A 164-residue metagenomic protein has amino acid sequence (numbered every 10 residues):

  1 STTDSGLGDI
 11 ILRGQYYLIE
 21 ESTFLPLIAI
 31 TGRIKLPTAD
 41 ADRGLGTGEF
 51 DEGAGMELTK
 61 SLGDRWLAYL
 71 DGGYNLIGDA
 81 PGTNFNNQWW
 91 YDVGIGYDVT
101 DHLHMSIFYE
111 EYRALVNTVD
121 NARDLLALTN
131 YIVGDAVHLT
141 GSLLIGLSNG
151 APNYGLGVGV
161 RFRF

Functional and structural regions predicted by a protein language model:
S1-N86, D120: Outer-membrane pore/translocation modules
L12-Y16, G32, A54-K60, Y74 (+5 more regions): Residues on the lipid-exposed face of transmembrane beta-strands in outer-membrane beta-barrel proteins
E21-L25, D64-A68, D101-I107, V133-G141: Repeated loop/turn-to-beta-strand initiation elements of outer-membrane beta-barrel proteins
K35-A39, N75-I77, Y112-A114, G146-S148 (+1 more regions): Structural signature of outer-membrane beta-barrel domains
L62, N75-A80, D101-L103, H138-S142 (+1 more regions): A general structural signal for short secondary-structure boundary/capping elements
W66-Y74, N86-R113, L126-A127: Alpha-helical membrane segments in multi-pass integral membrane proteins
F108-A122, L126, T140-G159: Outer-membrane beta-barrel translocator/channel fold
